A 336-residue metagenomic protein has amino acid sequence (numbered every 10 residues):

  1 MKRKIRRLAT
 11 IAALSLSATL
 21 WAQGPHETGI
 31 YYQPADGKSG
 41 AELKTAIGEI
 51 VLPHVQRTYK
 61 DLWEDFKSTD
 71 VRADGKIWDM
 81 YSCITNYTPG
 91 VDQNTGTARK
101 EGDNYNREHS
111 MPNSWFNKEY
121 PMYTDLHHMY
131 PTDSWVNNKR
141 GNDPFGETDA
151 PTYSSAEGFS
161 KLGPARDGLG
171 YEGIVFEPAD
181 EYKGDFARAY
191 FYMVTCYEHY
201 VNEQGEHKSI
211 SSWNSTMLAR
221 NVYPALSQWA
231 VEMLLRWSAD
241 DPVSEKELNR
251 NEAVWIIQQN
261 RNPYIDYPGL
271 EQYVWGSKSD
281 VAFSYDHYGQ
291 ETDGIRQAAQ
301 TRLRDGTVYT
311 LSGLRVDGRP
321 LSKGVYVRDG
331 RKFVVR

Functional and structural regions predicted by a protein language model:
M1-A12: Bacterial N-terminal signal peptides that target proteins for export
R6, V325-R336: C-terminal tail/sorting-segment detector
A12-A22: Hydrophobic h-region of N-terminal signal peptides that target proteins for export in Gram-negative bacteria
A22-Y87, Y273-V281, L314: N-terminal module-boundary/linker segments of secreted carbohydrate-active enzymes
K76-T97, D103-N104, D133: Short cysteine-rich loop/turn motifs with clustered Cys
T95-N106, S110-E291: Domain-level detector of nuclease and nuclease-like folds in predominantly extracellular/periplasmic contexts
S279, S284-S312: Residue-level detector of functionally pivotal "anchor" positions at catalytic/ligand-binding pockets or at interdomain
V316-G318: C-terminal trimerization/auto-chaperone modules of long, extracellular attachment fibers and adhesins
